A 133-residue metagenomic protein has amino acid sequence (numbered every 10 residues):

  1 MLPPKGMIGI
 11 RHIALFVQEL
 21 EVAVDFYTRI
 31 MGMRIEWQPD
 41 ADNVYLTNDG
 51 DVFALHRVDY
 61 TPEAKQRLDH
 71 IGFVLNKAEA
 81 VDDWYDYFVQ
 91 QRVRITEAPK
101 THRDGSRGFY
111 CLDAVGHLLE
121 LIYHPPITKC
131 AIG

Functional and structural regions predicted by a protein language model:
M1-G6, Y85-G133: Vicinal oxygen chelate
I10-Q18, E63-Y87, R107-L112: Vicinal oxygen chelate
E19-R34: Amphipathic alpha-helical segments
G32-Q38, I95-A98: Short secondary-structure junctions
R34-R67, L118-P125: Conserved short beta-strand elements that form part of the metal-binding/catalytic scaffold of enzyme active sites
